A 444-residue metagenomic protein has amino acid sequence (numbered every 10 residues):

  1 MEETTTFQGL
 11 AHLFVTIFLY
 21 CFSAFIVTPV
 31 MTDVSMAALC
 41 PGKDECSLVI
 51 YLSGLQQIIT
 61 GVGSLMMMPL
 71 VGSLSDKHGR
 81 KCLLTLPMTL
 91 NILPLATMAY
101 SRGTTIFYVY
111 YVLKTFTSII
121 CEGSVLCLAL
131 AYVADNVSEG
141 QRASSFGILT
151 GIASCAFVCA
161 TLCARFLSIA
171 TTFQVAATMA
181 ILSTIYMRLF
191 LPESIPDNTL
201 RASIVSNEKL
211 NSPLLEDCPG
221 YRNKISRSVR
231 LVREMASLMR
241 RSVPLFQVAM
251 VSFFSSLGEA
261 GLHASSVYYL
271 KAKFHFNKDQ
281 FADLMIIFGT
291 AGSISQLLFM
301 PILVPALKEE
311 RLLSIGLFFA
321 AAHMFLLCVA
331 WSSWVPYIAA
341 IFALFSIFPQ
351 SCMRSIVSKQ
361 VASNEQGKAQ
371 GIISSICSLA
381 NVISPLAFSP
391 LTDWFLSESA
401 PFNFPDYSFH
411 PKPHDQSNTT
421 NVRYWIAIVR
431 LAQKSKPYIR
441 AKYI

Functional and structural regions predicted by a protein language model:
M1-L10, E193-V251, A272-K273: Juxtamembrane intracellular "pre-TM" segments in multi-pass secondary transporters
F18, P94, T105-S124, W334-Q350: Hydrophobic core of transmembrane alpha-helices in multi-pass small-molecule transporters, especially MFS/SLC-type
V30-I50, A264-F281: Short amphipathic helix-loop junctions that connect adjacent transmembrane helices in Major Facilitator Superfamily/SLC
M66-R80, S295-E309, T392: Helix-to-loop junctions at the C-terminal end of transmembrane segments in multipass secondary transporters
T85, T89-T105, F318-W331: C-terminal ends and interior cores of transmembrane alpha-helices in multi-pass membrane transporters/permeases
V112-A153: Cytoplasmic helix-loop-helix junction between adjacent transmembrane helices in 12-TM secondary transporters
Q141-R165, A180, I376-A387: Glycine-rich segments within core transmembrane alpha-helices of 12-TM secondary carriers
F166-A180, P390-Q416: A membrane-interface helix-boundary motif in multi-pass transporters
